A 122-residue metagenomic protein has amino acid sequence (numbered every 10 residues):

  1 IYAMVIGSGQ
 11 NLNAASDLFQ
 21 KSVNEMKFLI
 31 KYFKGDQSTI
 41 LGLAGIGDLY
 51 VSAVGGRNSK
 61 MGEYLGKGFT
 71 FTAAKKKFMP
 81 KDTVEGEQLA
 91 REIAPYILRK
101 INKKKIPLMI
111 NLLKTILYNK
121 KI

Functional and structural regions predicted by a protein language model:
Y2, I6, Q10, Q20-K21 (+2 more regions): NAD(P)-dependent Rossmann-like dehydrogenase/reductase catalytic/cofactor-binding core
A14-L18: Short, contiguous, pocket-lining structural segments that sit at or immediately flank catalytic/ligand-binding sites
